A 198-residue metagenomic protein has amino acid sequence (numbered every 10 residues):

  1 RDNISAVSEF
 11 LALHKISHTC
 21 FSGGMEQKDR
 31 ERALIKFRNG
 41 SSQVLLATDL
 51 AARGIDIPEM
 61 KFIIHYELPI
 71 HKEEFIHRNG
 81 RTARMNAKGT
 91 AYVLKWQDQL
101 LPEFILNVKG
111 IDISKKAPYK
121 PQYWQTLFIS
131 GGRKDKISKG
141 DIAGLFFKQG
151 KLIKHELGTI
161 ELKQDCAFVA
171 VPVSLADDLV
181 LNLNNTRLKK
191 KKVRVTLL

Functional and structural regions predicted by a protein language model:
R1-A52, I57-E59, T159: Helicase motor core with emphasis on the C-terminal RecA-like subdomain
R1-I4, M25-Q27, L50-R53, L68-K72 (+4 more regions): Conserved nucleotide-binding/hydrolysis micro-motifs of P-loop NTPases
S5, E9, E31, E73 (+2 more regions): Alpha-helical elements of the RecA-like P-loop NTPase motor core of helicases
V7-L11, D56-M60, I76-H77, I105-L106 (+1 more regions): Short amphipathic alpha-helical segments
L13, S114-L198: Non-catalytic terminal extensions of ATP-dependent helicases
E31-L34, T48, F75-N79, E156 (+1 more regions): Short beta-alpha junctions and helix-cap segments that line functional grooves
V44, R53, H71-I113: Conserved segment of the helicase C-terminal RecA-like domain
